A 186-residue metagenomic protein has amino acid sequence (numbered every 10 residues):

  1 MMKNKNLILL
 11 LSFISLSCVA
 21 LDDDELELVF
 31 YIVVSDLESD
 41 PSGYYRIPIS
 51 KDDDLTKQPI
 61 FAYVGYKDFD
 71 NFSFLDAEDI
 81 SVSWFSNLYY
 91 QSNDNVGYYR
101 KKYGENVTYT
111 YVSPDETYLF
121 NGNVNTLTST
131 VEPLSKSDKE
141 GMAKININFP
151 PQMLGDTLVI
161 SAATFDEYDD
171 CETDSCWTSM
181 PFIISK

Functional and structural regions predicted by a protein language model:
M1-C18: Sec-dependent bacterial lipoprotein signal peptides
L16-D40: Bacterial Sec-dependent N-terminal signal peptides
G43-F74, I80-Y90, N146: Beta-strand-rich structural segments
L75-Y111: Short, well-ordered beta-strand segments
V107, V112-E132: Short beta-strand and strand-turn-strand segments in soluble, beta-rich domains
S137-I145: Glycine-centered loop-to-beta-strand initiation motif
P151-V159: Short glycine/proline/serine/threonine-rich loop/turn segments at secondary-structure transition edges
D170-K186: Short beta-strand elements
